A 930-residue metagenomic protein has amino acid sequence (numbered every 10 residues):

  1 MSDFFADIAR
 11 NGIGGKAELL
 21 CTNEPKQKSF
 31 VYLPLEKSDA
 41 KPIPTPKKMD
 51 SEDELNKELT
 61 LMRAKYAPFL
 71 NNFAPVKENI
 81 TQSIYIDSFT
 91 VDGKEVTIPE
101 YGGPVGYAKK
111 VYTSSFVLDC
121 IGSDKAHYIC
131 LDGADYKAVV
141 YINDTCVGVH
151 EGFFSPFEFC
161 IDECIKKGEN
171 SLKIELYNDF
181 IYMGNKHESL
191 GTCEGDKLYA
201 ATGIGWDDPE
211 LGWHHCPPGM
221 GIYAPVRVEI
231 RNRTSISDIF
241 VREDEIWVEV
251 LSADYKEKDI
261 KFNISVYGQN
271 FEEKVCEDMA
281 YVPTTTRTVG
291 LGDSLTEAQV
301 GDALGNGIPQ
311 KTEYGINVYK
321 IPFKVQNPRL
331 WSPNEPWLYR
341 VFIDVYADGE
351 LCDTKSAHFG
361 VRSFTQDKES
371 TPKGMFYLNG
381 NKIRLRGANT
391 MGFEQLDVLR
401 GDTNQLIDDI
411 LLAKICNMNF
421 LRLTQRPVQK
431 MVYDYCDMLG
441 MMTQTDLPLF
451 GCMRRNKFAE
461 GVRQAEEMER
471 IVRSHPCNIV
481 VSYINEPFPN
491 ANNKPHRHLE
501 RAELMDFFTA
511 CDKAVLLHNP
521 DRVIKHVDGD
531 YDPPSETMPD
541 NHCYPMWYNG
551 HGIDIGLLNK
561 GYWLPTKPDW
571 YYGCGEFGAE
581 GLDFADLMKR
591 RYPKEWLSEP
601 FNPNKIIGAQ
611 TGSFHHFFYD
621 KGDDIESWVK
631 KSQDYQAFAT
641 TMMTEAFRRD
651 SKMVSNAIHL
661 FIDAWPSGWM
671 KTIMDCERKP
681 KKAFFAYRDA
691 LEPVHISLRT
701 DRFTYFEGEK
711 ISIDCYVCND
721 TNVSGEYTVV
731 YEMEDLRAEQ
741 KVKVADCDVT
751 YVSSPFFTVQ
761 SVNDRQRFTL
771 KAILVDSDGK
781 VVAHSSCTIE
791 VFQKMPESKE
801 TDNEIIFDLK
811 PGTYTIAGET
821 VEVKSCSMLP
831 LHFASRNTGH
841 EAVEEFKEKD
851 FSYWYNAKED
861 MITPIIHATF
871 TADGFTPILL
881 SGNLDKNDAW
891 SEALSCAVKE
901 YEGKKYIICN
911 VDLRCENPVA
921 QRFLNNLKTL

Functional and structural regions predicted by a protein language model:
S2-E18, N23-K77, Y107-I236, D254 (+5 more regions): Accessory beta-strand-rich segments of carbohydrate-active enzymes
F5-I84, H214-G221, V481, K513-L516 (+2 more regions): Substrate-binding clefts and catalytic carboxylate motifs of secreted carbohydrate-active enzymes
P99-V117, K125-C130, D135-I142, G148-E151 (+10 more regions): Active-site-adjacent substrate/metal-binding segments within catalytic domains of carbohydrate-active enzymes
Y112-S114, S155-F159, N317-F323, T750-F757: Short strand-edge motifs at loop-to-beta-strand transitions and within beta-strands of extracellular beta-rich domains
G122-K125, I165-E169, Y182-G184, V325-L338 (+1 more regions): Short glycine/proline/serine/threonine-rich loop/turn segments at secondary-structure transition edges
V140-I142, I246-Q310, Y319, V341 (+3 more regions): Beta-strand-rich binding/interaction modules
H215, S235-I239, D244, L351-D353 (+2 more regions): Active-site region of glycoside hydrolase catalytic domains
H518, V821-A920: Catalytic beta-strand/loop cores that center a nucleophilic Ser/Cys/Thr and support acyl-enzyme chemistry
